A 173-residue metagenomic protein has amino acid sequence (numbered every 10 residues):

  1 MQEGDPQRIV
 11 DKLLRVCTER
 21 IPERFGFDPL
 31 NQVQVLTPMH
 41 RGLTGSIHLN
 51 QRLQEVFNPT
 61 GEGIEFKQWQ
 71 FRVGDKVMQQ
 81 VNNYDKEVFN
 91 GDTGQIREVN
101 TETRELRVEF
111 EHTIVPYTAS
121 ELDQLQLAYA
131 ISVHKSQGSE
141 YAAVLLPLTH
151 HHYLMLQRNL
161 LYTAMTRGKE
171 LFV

Functional and structural regions predicted by a protein language model:
M1-V77, N83-K86, R97: Conserved helicase motor core of P-loop NTPases
F89: Conserved flavin/dinucleotide-binding core of flavoenzymes
D92-V173: C-terminal accessory regions
